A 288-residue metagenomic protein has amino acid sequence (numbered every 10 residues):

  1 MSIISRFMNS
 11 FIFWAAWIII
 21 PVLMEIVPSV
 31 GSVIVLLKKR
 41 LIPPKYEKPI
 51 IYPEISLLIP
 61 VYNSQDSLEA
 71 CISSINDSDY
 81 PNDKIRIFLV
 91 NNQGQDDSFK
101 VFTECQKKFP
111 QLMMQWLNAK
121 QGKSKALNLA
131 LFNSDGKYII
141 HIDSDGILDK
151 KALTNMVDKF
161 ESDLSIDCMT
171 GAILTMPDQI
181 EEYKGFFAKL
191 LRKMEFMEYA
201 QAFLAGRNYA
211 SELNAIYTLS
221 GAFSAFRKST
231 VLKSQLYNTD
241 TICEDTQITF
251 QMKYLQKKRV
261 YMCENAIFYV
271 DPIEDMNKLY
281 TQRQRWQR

Functional and structural regions predicted by a protein language model:
M1-I51: N-terminal membrane-anchoring/stem segments of glycan-assembly enzymes
P53-S56, R86, Q247: Cell-envelope/extracellular polymer assembly enzymes that use nucleotide-activated donors
E69, D96-E104, K151: Acidic helix N-cap motif at the loop->helix transition within catalytic regions of sugar-transfer enzymes
S73-K84: Short, acidic, metal-binding catalytic loop of nucleotide-sugar glycosyltransferases
N91-K100, A119-Q121: A conserved acidic beta->alpha catalytic loop
F109, W116, K125-A126, K150-Q235 (+2 more regions): Long helical/loop segments within the catalytic core of UDP-sugar-dependent glycosyltransferases, especially the large
I139: Short aromatic/hydrophobic "clamp" motif used to bind/position activated sugar donors
D240, T249-F268: Catalytic donor-sugar/metal-binding loop of nucleotide-sugar-dependent glycosyltransferases
